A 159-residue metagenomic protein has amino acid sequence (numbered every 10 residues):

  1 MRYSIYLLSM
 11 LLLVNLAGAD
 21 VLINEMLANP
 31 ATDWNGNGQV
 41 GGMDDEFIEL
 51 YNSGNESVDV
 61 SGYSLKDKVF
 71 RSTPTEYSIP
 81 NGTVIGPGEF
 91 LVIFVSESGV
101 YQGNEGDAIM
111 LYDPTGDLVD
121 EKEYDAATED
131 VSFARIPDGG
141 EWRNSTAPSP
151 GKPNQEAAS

Functional and structural regions predicted by a protein language model:
I5-L8, A17-S159: Intrinsically disordered, low-complexity linkers and terminal tails enriched in Ser/Thr/Pro/Gly with interspersed basic
